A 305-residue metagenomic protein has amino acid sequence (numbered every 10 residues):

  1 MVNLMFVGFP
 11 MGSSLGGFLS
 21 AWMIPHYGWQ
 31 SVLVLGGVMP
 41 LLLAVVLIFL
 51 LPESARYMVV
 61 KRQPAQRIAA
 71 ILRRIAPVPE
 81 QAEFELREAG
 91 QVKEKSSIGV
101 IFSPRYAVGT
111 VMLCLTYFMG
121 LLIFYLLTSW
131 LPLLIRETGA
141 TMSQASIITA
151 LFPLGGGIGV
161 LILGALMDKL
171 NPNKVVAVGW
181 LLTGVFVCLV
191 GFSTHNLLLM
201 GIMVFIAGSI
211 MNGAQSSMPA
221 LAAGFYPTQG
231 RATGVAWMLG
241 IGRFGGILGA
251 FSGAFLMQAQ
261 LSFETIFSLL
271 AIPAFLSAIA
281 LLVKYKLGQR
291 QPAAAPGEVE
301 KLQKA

Functional and structural regions predicted by a protein language model:
M5, F9-V60: Helix-loop-helix hairpin linking two adjacent transmembrane segments in secondary transporters
L19-Y27, I135-R136, L166-M167, G253-L261: Interfacial helix-cap and linker-helix signal at transmembrane-aqueous boundaries of multi-pass secondary transporters
P25-G37, M257-I272: A membrane-interface helix-boundary motif in multi-pass transporters
V46-L50, R56, A271-E298: Multi-pass alpha-helical transporter architecture, strongest for 12-TM Major Facilitator/SLC carriers used
L51-R105, A293-A305: Intracellular cytosolic loops and amphipathic helices of Major Facilitator Superfamily
F102-V160: Extracytoplasmic gate region of multi-pass secondary transporters
V160-N171: Helix-to-loop junctions at the C-terminal end of transmembrane segments in multipass secondary transporters
K174-L189: Structural signature of the two symmetry-related core transmembrane helices
